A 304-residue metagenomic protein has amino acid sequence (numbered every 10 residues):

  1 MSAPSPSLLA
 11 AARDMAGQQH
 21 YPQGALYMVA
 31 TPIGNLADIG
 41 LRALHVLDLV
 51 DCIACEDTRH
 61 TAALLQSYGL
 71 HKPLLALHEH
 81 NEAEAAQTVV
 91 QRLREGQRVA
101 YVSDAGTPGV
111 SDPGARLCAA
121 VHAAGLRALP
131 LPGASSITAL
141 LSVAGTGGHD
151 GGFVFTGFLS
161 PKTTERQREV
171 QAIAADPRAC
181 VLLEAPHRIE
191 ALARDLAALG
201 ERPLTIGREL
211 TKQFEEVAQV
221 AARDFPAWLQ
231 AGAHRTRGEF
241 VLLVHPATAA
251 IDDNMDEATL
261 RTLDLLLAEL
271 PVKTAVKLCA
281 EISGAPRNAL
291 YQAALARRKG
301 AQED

Functional and structural regions predicted by a protein language model:
S2-H80: Glycine-rich, flexible N-terminal cofactor/catalytic loop recognition
A3-L8, M15, Q23, R98 (+2 more regions): A contiguous loop/helix-start segment that scaffolds small-molecule binding in enzyme catalytic cores
Q18, Q87-R94, L229-A231: Short amphipathic alpha-helix with an adjacent loop that forms part of the alpha/beta core around
V46-I53, G125-L129, R178-C180: Short active-site oxyanion
A76-A83, L159-T163: Conserved helicase motor
E79-L93, P113: Short phosphate-binding loop-to-helix
R94-A139, H187-A191: A glycine-rich beta-strand to alpha-helix segment that forms a phosphate/ribose-binding loop at ligand/cofactor sites
R116-D176: Class I SAM-dependent methyltransferase SAM-binding "motif I" and its flanking Rossmann-like core
